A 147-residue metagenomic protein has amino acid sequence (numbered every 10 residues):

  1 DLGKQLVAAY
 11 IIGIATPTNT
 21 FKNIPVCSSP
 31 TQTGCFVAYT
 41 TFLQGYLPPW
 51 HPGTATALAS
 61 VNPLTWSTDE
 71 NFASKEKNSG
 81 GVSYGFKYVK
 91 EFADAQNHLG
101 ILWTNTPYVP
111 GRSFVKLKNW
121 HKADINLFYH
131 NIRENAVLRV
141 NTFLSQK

Functional and structural regions predicted by a protein language model:
L2-Y129, R133-L138, T142, Q146: Surface cap/lid and interfacial helix-loop subdomains adjacent to catalytic sites that gate substrate access
